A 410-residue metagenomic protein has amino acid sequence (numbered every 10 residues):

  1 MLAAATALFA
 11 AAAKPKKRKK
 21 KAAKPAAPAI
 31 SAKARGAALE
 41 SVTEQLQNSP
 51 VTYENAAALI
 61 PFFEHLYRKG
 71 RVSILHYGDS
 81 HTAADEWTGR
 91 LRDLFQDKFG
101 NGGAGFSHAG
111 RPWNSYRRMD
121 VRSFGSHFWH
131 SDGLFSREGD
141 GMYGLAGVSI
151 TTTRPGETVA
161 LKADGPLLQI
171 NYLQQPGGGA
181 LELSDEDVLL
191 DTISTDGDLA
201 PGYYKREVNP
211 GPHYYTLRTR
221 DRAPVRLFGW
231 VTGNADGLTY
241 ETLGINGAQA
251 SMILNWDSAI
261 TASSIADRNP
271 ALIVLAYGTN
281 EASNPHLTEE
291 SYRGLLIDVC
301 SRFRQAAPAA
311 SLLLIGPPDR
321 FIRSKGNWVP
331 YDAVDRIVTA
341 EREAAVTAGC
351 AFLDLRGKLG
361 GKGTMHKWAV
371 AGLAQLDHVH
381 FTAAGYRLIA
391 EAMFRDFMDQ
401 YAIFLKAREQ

Functional and structural regions predicted by a protein language model:
M1, L8-Y77, H81-T239, L405-Q410: N-terminal secretory targeting modules
V51-L66, I253-D267, G294-R302: Alpha-helical scaffolding within the catalytic cores of extracellular/periplasmic polymer-degrading hydrolases
S73-Y77, T82-A83, G103-H108, L238-G244 (+4 more regions): Structural recognition of the beta-strand scaffold that forms the well-ordered cores of secreted hydrolase catalytic
D85, G89, D93, A259 (+10 more regions): Solvent-exposed, polar/charged alpha-helical surfaces in well-ordered, non-transmembrane soluble domains, broadly
D140-T153, N255-S291, D319-R320: Oxyanion-hole/transition-state-stabilizing segment in secreted/luminal serine hydrolases and related acyltransferases
G177, A235-M252, S264, T279-S291 (+1 more regions): Serine-dependent acyl-ester chemistry module
T242, L272-G278, R293-R304, S311-R320 (+1 more regions): Conserved, well-ordered alpha-helix/loop/beta-strand core segments that scaffold catalytic motifs
S258, P318-Q410: Catalytic His-Asp segment of secreted/periplasmic serine-dependent ester chemistry enzymes
